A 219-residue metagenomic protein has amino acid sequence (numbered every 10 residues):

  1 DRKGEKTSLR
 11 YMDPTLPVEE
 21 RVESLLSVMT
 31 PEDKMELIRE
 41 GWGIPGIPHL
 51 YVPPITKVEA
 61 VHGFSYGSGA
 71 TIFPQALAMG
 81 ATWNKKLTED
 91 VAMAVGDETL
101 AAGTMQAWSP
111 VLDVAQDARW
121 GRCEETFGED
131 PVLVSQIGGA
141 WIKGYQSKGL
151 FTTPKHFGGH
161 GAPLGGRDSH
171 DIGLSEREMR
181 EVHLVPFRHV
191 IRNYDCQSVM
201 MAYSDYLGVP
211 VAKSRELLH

Functional and structural regions predicted by a protein language model:
D1-H219: Glycoside hydrolase catalytic-domain context in secreted enzymes
